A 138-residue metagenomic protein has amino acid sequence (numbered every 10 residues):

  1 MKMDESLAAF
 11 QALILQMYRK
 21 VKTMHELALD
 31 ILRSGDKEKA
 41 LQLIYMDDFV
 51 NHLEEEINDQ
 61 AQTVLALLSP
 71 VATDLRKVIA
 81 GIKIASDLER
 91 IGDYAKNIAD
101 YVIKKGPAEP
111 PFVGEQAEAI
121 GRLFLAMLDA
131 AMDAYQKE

Functional and structural regions predicted by a protein language model:
M1-E138: Cytosolic, long alpha-helical scaffolding segments
